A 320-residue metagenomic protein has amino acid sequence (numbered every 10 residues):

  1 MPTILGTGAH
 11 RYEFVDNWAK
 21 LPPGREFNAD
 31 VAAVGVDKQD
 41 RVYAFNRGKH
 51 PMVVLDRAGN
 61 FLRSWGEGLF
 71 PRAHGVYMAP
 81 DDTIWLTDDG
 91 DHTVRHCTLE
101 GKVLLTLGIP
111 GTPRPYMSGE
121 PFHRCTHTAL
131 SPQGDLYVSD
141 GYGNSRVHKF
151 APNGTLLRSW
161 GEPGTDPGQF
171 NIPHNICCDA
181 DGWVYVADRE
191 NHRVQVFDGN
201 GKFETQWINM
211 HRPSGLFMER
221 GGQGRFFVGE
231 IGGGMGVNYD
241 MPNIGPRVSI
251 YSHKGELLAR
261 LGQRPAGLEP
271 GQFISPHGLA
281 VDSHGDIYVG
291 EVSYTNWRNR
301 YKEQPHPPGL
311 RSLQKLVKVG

Functional and structural regions predicted by a protein language model:
M1-G320: Eukaryotic scaffold repeat domains enriched in small/polar residues
